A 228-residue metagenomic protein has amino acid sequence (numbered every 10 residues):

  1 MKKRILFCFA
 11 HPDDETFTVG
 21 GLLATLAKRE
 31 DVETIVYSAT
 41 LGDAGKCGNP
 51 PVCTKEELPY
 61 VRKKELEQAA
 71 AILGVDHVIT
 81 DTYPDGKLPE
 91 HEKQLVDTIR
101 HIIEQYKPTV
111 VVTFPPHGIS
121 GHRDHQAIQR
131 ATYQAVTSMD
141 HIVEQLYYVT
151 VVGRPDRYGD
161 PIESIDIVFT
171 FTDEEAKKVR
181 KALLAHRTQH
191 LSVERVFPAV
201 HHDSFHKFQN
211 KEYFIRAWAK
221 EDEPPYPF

Functional and structural regions predicted by a protein language model:
M1-Y106, Q134-S138, I142-V143, P225: Active-site rim/loop-helix segments in enzyme catalytic domains that contact anionic ligands
H11, H122-H125, H186: Histidine-centered active-site/metal-ligand motif
V52, G118, F169: Active-site oxyanion-binding pockets that recognize sulfate/phosphate
P59, G121, T172: Aromatic-acidic/polar surface patches that form glycan- and anion
T109-G159, E163: Classical nucleotidyltransferase
I142-F228: The feature marks non-catalytic terminal segments
